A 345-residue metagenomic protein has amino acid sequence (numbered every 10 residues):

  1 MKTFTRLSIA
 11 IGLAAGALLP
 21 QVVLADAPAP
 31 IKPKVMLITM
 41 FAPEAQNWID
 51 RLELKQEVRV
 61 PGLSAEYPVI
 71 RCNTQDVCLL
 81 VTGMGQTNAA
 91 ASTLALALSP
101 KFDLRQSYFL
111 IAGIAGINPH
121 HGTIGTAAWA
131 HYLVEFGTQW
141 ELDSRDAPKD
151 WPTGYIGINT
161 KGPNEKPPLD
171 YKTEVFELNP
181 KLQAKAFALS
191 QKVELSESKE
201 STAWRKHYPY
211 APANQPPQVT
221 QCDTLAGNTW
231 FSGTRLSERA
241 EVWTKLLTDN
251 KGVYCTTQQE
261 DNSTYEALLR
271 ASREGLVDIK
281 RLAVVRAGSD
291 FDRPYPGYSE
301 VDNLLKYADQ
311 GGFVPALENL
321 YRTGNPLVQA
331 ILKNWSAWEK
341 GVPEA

Functional and structural regions predicted by a protein language model:
M1-I9: Bacterial N-terminal signal peptides that target proteins for export
S8-P20: Bacterial N-terminal signal peptides
P20-D26: Signal peptide processing junction and immediate N-terminal pro/mature segment of secreted/exported proteins
D26-A345: Accessory terminal and edge-of-domain segments that mediate assembly/interaction and cofactor placement around
